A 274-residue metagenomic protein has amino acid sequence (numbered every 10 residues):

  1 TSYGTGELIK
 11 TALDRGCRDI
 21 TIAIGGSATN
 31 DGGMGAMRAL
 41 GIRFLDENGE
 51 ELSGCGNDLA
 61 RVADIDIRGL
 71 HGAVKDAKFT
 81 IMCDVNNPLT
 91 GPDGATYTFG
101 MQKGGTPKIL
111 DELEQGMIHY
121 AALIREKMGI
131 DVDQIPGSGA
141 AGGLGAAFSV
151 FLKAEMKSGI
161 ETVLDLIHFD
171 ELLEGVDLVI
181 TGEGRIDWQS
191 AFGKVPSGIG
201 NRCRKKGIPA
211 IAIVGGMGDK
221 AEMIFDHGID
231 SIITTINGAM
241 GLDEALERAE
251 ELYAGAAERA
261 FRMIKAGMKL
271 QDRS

Functional and structural regions predicted by a protein language model:
T1-I24, A28-S274: N-terminal loops that bind phosphate or other acidic moieties and the adjacent beta-alpha structural core
